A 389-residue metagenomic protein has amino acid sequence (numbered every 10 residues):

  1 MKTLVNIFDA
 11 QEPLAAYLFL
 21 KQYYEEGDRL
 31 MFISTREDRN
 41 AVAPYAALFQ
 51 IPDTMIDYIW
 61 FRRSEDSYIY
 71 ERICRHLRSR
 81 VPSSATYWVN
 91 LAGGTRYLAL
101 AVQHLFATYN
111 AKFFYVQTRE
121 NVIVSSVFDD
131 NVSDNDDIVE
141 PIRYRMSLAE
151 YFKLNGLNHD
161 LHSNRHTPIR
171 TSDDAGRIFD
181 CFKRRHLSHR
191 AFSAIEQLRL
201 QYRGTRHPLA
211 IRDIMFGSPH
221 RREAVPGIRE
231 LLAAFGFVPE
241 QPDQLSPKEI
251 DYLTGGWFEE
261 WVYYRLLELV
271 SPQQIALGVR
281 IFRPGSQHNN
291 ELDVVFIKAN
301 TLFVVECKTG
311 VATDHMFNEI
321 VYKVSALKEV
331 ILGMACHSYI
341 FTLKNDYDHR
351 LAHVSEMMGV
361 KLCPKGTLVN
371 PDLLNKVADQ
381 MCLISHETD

Functional and structural regions predicted by a protein language model:
M1-P44: N-terminal beta-strand-loop-alpha-helix module at the start of alpha/beta ligand-binding or catalytic domains
N6-Q11, S34-E37, L91-G93, R280 (+2 more regions): Structural motif
I7-F8, M55-Y70, K308, L343 (+1 more regions): Short beta->alpha junction loops
L14, M146-D389: Intrinsically disordered, low-complexity Ser/Thr/Pro/Gly-rich regulatory segments
A15-L18, A41-P44, L98-H104, S126 (+1 more regions): A short acidic (Asp/Glu
R29-A92, L98-L105: A broadly used, surface-exposed interaction patch
S34-R39, Q117-V122, Y339-Y347: Short beta-alpha junction loops
A99-F182: Mixed-charge intrinsically disordered linker/loop segments at interdomain junctions
